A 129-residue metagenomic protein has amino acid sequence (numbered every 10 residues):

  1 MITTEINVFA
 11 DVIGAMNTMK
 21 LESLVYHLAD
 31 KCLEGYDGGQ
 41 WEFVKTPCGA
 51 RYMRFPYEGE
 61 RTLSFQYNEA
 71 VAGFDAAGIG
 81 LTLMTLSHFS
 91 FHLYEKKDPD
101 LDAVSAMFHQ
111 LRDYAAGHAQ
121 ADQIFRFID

Functional and structural regions predicted by a protein language model:
M1-E5, G14, S90-D129: Low-complexity intrinsically disordered segments
M1-M19, S23-Y26: Acidic, serine/threonine- and proline-rich intrinsically disordered low-complexity regions
E5, D37-Q40, A76-I79, V104: Short runs of predominantly hydrophobic/aromatic residues within well-ordered alpha helices that form helix-helix
T18-E60: Amphipathic, interaction-prone secondary-structure segments
Y26-L28, S64, H109: Sparse, context-dependent recognition of short Cys/His-centered cofactor- or disulfide-binding micro-motifs
L28-L33, L83, S90, A115: Hydrophobic, Leu/Ile/Phe/Ala-enriched alpha-helical segments that form helix-helix packing faces
S64-D102: Compact, glycine/acidic-enriched structural inserts
